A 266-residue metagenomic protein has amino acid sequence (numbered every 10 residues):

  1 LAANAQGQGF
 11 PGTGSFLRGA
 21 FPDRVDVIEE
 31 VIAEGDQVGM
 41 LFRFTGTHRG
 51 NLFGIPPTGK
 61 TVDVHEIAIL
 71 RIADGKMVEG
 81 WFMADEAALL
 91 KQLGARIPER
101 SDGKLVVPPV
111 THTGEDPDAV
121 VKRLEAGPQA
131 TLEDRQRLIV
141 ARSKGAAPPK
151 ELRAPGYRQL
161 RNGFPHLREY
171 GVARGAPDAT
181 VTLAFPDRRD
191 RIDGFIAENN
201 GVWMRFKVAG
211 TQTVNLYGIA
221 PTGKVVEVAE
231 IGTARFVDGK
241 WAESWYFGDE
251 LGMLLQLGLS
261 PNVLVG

Functional and structural regions predicted by a protein language model:
L1-G266: C-terminal and inter-domain tail/linker signature
